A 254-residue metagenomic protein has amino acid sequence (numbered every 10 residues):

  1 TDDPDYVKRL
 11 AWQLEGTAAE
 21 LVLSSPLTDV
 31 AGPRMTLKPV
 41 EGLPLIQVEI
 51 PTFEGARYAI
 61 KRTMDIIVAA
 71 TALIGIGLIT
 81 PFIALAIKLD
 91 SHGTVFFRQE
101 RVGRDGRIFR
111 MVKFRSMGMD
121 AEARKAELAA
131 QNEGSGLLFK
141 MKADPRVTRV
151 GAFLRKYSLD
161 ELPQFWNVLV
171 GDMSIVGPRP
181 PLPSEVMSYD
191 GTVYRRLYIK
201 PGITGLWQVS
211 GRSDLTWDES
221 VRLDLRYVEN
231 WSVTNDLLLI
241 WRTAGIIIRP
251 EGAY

Functional and structural regions predicted by a protein language model:
T1-G77: N-terminal hydrophobic signal-anchor/signal peptide
K8, I46, E54-K61, D144-G151 (+3 more regions): Alpha-helical membrane and juxtamembrane elements of multi-pass inner-membrane transport and channel proteins
L21, V209, L237: A residue-level signal for conserved active-site and pocket-lining positions in enzyme catalytic cores
T28-D29, R34-T36, F96-R146, T204-L223: Short, glycine-rich, amphipathic interfacial segments at transmembrane boundaries or analogous
P51, L225-V228: Acyl-group handling in specialized metabolite and lipid biosynthesis
R57-R124, N167, S232-V233, L239-Y254: A hydrophobic, helix-centered structural microdomain
L137-K200, L239-I247: A short, structured surface patch at a secondary-structure boundary
